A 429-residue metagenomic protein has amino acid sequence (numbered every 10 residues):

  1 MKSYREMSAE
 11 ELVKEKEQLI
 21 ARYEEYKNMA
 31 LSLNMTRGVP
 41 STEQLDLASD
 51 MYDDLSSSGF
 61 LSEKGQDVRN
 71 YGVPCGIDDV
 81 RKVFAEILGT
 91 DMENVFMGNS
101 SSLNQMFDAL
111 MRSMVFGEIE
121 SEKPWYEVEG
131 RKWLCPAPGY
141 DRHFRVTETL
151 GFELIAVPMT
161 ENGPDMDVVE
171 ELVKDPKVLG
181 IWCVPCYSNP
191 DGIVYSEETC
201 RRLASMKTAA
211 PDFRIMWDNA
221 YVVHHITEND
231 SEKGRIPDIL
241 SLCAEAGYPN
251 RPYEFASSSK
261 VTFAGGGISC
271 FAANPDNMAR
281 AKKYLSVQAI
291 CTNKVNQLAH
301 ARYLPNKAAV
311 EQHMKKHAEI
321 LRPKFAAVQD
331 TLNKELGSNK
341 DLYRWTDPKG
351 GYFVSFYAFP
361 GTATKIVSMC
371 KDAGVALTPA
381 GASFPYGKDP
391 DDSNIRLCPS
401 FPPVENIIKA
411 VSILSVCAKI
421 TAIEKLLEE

Functional and structural regions predicted by a protein language model:
K2-C75, A85-E86, D372-V375: N-terminal "arm"/small-domain region of PLP-dependent enzymes with the aminotransferase-like
F60, Q66-P211, V222-G247, E405 (+2 more regions): Conserved core of the PLP fold type I
G98, S241-R322, E335, I423: Conserved core segment of the aminotransferase class I/II
N219: Walker B catalytic acidic pair
K315-Q329, D341-Y357: Conserved glycine-rich beta-strand-loop-beta hairpin in the small C-terminal domain of fold type I
S355-G361, L377-S412, V416-C417: Conserved PLP-binding active-site segment of the aspartate aminotransferase-like
I366-D372, A410-S415: Short amphipathic alpha-helices in soluble, non-transmembrane regions that often serve as interface/regulatory elements
